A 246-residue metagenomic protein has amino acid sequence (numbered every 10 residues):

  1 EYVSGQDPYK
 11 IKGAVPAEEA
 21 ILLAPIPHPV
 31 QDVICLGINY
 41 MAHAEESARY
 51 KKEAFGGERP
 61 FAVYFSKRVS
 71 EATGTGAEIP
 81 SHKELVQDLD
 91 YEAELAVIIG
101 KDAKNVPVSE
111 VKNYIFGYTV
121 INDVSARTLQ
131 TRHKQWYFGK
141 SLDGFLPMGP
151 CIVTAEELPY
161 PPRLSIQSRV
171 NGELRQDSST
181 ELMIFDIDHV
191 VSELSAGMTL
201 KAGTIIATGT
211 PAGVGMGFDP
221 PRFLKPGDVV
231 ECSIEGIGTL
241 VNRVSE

Functional and structural regions predicted by a protein language model:
E1-E58, A62, V229-E231: N-terminal non-catalytic cap/leader segment that marks the start of a structured domain
V15, P25, H43, P80 (+1 more regions): Catalytic-pocket segment enriched in acidic/His residues
L23-P25, K52-F55, P80-L89, A103-E110 (+2 more regions): A generic local secondary-structure boundary/capping motif
D32-I34, A62-Y64, S70-E71, E78 (+7 more regions): Structural motif
E46-S47, S66, T75, I98-G100 (+4 more regions): Short beta-strand-to-turn element immediately C-terminal to the catalytic PLP-Schiff-base lysine in fold type I
K52-G74, Y91, K225-E235: Structural signature of FAD isoalloxazine-binding scaffolds in flavoprotein oxidoreductases
G57-K67, E110-W136, L142-D143, M183-D186: Flexible glycine-rich active-site/ligand-binding loops centered on an Asp-His dyad
T73-V111, F116, I121-S125: Non-heme Fe(II) oxygenase catalytic core, chiefly the N-lobe of the double-stranded beta-helix
